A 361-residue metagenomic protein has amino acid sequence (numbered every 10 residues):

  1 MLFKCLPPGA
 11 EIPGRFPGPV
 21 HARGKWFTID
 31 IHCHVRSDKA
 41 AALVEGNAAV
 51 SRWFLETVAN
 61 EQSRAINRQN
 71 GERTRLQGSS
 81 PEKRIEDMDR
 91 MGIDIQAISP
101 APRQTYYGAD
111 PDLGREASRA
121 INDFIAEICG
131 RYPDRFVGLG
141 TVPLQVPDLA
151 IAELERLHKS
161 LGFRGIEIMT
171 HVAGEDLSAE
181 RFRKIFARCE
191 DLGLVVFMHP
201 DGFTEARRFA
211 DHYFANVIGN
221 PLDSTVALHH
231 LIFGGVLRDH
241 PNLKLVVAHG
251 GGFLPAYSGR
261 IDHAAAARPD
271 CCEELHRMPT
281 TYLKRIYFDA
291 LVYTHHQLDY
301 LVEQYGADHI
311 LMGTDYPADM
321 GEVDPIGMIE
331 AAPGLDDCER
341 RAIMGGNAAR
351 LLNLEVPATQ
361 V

Functional and structural regions predicted by a protein language model:
M1-F27, I31, D38-I95, D123-R131 (+6 more regions): Mid-to-C-terminal alpha-helical segments outside catalytic/metal-binding sites
R23-K25, H34-L76, F203-L222, I261-L283: Active-site gating loops and adjacent loop-to-helix segments of metal-dependent hydrolytic enzymes
I29-I31, Q96-I98, V137-G140, I166-I168 (+4 more regions): Hydrophobic faces of well-ordered beta-strands that scaffold small-molecule active sites in alpha/beta enzyme cores
R36-D38, Q104-Y106, Q145-V146, A173-G174 (+4 more regions): Active-site environment of divalent metal-dependent phosphoester hydrolases
N67-R68, P133-G138, G162-G165, P241 (+2 more regions): Short, surface-exposed connector motifs at secondary-structure boundaries
D94-L231, G235: Active-site gating/metal-coordination segments in enzymes
V195-M198, G202, L222-F233, L237 (+2 more regions): Conserved N-terminal glycine/acidic-rich loop preference
G235-D239, E273-T281, V302: Short, conserved, surface-exposed binding loops centered on an aromatic residue
